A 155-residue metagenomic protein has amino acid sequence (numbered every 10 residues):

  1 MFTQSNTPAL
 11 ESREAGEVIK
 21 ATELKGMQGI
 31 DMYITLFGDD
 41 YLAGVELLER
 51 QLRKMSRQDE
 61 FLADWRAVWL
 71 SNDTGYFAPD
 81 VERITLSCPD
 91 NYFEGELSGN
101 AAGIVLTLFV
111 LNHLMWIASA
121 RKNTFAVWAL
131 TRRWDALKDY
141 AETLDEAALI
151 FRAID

Functional and structural regions predicted by a protein language model:
M1-M55: Terminal domain-start segments
E14-E17, L70-D73, L97: Short, functional N-terminal and low-complexity linear motifs
A21, D40, M55, D59 (+2 more regions): Conserved aromatic-histidine-acidic binding/catalytic patches
K25-G26, E82-I84: Short amphipathic alpha-helical segments, especially helix-boundary/capping motifs
G29, F61-D64, A101-T107: Short runs of predominantly hydrophobic/aromatic residues within well-ordered alpha helices that form helix-helix
G38-R83: Amphipathic, interaction-prone secondary-structure segments
I84-D155: Polybasic, proline/glycine-rich intrinsically disordered low-complexity segments
